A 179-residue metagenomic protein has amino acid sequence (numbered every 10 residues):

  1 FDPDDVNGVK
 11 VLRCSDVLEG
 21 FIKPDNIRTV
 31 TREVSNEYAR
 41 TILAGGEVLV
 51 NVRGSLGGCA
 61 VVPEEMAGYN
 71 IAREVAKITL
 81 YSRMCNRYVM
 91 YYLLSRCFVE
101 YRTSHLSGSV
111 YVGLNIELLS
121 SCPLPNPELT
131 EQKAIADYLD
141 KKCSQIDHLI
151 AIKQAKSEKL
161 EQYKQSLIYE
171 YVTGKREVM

Functional and structural regions predicted by a protein language model:
F1, S15-G45, E65: Sequence-specific dsDNA recognition surfaces
F1-N7, P24-N26, S104-L106: Short coil/turn segments at secondary-structure boundaries
V9-G20, T41-G58, A72-V75, M90-T103: Short Ser/Thr-interspersed hydrophobic loop/turn segments at strand-loop and sheet-helix junctions that line or gate
G20, I78, Y171: Conserved aromatic/hydrophobic "specificity hotspots" at molecular recognition or selectivity sites
N36-E37, G108, A151-Q154: Short, solvent-exposed loop/turn positions at domain surfaces that link secondary-structure elements or cap domain
V52-S55, G68-A76, M84-R87, S107-K133: A short glycine-rich beta-alpha junction/loop motif
G54, E64, L80, Q162: Short, conserved catalytic or interaction motifs in soluble domains
P125-M179: Amphipathic alpha-helical coiled-coil/heptad-repeat segments
